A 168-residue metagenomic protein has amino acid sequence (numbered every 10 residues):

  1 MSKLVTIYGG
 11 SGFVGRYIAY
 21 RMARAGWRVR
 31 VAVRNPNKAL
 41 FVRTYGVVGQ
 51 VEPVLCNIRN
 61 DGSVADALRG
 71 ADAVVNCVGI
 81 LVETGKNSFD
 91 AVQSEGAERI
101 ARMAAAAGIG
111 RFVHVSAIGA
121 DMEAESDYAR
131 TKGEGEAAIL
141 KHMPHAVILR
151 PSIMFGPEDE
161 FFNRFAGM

Functional and structural regions predicted by a protein language model:
L4, D72-A73, R111: Structural motif
L4-W27: N-terminal Rossmann NAD(P)H-binding glycine-rich loop of SDR-like oxidoreductase domains
G9, V33, S116: Short beta-strand/turn micro-motifs composed of small residues that flank or help shape donor/cofactor-binding pockets
W27-N37: Conserved glycine-rich Rossmann-like NAD(P)H-binding loop of the short-chain dehydrogenase/reductase
R28, I80-L81, K86-P157: Conserved Rossmann-fold NAD(P)-dependent oxidoreductase catalytic core, especially the SDR/UDP-sugar
N37, F41, Y45-R99, M103-A106 (+1 more regions): NAD(P)H-binding glycine-rich loop region in Rossmannoid oxidoreductase-like domains and their noncatalytic homologs
G46-Q50, R130-T131, R164-M168: Short, hinge-like loop/turn segments at secondary-structure boundaries
I153, P157-M168: NAD(P)-dependent short-chain dehydrogenase/reductase
